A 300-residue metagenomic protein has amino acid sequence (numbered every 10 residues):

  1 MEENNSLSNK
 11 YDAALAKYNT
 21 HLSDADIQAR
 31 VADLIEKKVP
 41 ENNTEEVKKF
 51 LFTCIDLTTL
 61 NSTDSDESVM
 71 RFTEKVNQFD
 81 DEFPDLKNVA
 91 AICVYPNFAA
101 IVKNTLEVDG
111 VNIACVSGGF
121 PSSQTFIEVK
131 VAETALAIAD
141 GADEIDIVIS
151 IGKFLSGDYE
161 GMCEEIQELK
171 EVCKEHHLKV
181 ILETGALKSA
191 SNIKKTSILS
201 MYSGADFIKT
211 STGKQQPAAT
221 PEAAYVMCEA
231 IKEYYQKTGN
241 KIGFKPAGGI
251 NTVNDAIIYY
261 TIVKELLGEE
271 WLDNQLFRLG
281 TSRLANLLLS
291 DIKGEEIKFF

Functional and structural regions predicted by a protein language model:
M1-T53: Charged, compositionally biased N-terminal leader segments and the immediate start of the first structured element
L22-D26, R30-D33, L86, P217-A218 (+1 more regions): N-terminal start-of-chain detector that recognizes signal peptides and the immediate post-cleavage beginning
V39-F52, T58, T63-K87, N97-F244 (+2 more regions): Alpha/beta enzyme core
I92-V94: Short, hydrophobic beta-strand segments that form beta-sheet elements in well-ordered domains
N286: Metal-centered catalytic cores of metalloenzymes
